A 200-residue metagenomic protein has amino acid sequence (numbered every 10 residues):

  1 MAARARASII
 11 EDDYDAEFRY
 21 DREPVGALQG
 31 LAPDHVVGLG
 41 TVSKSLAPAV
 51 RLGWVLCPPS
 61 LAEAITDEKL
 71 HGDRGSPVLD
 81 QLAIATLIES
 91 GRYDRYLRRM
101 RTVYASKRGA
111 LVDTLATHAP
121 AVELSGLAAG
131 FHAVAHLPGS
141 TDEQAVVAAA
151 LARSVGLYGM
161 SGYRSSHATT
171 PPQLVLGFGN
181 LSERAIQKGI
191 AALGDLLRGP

Functional and structural regions predicted by a protein language model:
M1-P200: PLP-dependent class I/II
